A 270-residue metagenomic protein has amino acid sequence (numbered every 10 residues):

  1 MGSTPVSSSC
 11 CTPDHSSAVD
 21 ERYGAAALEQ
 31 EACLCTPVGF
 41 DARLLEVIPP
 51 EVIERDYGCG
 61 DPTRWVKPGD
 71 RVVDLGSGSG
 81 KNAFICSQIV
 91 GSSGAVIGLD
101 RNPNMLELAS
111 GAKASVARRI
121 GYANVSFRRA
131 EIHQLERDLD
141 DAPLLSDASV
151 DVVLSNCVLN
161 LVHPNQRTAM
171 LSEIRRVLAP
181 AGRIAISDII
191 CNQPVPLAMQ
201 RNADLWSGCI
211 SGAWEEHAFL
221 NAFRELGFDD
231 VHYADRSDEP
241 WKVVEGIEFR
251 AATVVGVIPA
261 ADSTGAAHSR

Functional and structural regions predicted by a protein language model:
G2-V38: N-terminal auxiliary segments of SAM/dcSAM-dependent transferases
C35-R71, I85, I89: Conserved alpha-helix/loop element of class I SAM-dependent methyltransferases that forms part of the SAM/SAH-binding
N102: Conserved SAM/SAH-binding beta-strand->alpha-helix loop
A109-S110: Conserved SAM-binding loop
E136-V153: A short acidic, Gly/Pro-enriched loop at the edge of an enzyme's catalytic core that lines a small-molecule cofactor
T168-R183: A short glycine-rich, Lys/Arg-flanked "PGG" loop and its adjoining helix->strand segment in the class I
C191-I210: Short, glycine-/aromatic-enriched active-site segment of Class I SAM-dependent methyltransferases
G212-G227: Short alpha-helix
